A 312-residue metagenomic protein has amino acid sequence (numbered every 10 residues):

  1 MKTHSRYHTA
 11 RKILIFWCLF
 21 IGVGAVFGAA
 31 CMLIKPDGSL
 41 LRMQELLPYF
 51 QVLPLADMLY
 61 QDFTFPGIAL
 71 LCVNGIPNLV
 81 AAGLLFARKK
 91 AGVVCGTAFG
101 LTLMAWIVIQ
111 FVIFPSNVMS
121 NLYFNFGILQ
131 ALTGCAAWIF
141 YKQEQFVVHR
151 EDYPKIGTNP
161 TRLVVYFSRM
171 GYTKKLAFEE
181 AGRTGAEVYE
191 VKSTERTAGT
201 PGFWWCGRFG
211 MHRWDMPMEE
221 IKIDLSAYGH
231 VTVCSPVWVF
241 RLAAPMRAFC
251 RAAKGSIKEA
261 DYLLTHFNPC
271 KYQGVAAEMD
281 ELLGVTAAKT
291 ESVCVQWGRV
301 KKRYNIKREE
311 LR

Functional and structural regions predicted by a protein language model:
K2-I156, A243, R251-A252, E281: Topology signature of small-to-medium multi-pass alpha-helical membrane proteins
H8, E195-W204: Coil-to-alpha-helix initiation sites in intrinsically disordered, low-complexity, charged segments
A29-M32, P36-D37, A186-E195, G199: Early exported N-terminus immediately downstream of N-terminal targeting peptides
K35-L40, F65-P66, T200-G207, H230-W238: Short, mixed-charge, low-aromatic patches
L41, V94, R196-G199, S226 (+1 more regions): Residues in flexible loops and secondary-structure boundaries
M43-D62, P201-I221: Flexible internal linker/loop segments at domain or repeat junctions
K89, N117, A198-T200, I306-L311: Intrinsic-disorder/low-complexity, polar/charged segments
W138-V164, S168-S193, W205-R312: FMN-binding flavodoxin-like domain, especially the glycine-rich phosphate-binding loop
